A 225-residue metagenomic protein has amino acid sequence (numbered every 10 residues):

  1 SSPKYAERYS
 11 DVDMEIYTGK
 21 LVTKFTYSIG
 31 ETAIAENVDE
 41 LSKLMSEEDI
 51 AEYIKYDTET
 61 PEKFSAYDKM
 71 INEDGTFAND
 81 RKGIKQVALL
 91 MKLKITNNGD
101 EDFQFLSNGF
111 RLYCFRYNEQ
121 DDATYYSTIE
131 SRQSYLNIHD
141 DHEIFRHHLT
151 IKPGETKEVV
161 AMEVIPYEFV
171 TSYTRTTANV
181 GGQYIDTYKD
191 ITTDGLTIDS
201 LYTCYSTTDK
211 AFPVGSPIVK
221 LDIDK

Functional and structural regions predicted by a protein language model:
S1-K225: Conserved functional micro-motifs across diverse proteins
